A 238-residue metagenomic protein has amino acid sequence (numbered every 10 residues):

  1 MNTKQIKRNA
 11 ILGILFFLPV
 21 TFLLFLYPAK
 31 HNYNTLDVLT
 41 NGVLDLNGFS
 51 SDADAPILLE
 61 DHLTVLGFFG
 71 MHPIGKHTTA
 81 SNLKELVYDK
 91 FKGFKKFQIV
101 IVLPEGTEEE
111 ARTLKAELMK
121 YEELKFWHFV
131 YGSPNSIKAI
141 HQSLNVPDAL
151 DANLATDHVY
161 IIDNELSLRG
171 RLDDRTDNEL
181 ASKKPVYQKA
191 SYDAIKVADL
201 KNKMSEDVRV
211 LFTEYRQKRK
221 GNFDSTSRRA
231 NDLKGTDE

Functional and structural regions predicted by a protein language model:
M1-S50: N-terminal targeting signals for export/organelle localization
P56-L83: Short active-site neighborhood of thiol/selenol oxidoreductases, capturing the structured segment around
G67, I99-I101, I161: Structural beta-sheet core signal
M71-K76, E105-E109, T176: Short acidic, S/G/P-rich loop/turn micro-motifs used as interaction or catalytic elements
T79-I101: Conserved helix-turn-beta segment immediately C-terminal to the redox Cys motif in thioredoxin-like folds
K95-E109, K125-N135: Thiol-based oxidoreductase modules, predominantly thioredoxin-like and allied folds used for disulfide exchange
K115-H158: Short, internal strand/loop/helix patches that form the active-site neighborhood or redox-interaction surface
T156-D157, I161-E238: Thiol-/selenol-based redox modules, centered on thioredoxin-like and closely related oxidoreductase domains
